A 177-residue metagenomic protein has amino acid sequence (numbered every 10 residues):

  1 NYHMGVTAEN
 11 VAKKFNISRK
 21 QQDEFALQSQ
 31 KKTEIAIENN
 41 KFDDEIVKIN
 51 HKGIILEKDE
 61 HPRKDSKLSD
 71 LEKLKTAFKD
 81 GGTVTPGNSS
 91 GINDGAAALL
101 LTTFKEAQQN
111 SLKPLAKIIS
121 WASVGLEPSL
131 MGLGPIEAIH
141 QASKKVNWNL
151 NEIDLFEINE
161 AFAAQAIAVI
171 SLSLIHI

Functional and structural regions predicted by a protein language model:
N1-H3, K13-L27, T85-A98, I119-K145 (+1 more regions): Active-site pocket-shaping loop/turn-to-helix segments
A8, A12-F15, R19, A26-K41 (+6 more regions): Structural signal for hydrophobic packing residues in well-ordered secondary-structure cores of soluble enzyme domains
K20-Q21, L115, N149-D154: Short acidic capping loops at alpha-helix termini that bridge into adjacent secondary structure
Q21-Q109: N-terminal extracellular/periplasmic Venus flytrap/periplasmic-binding protein-like
E34-I35, A98-S120, I136-K144, E160-S173: Condensing-enzyme catalytic core of the thiolase-fold
I46-K58, S129-L130, L150-L172: Conserved beta-ketoacyl condensing-enzyme motif
I175-I177: Conserved small/polar residues in nucleotide/adenosyl-binding loops
